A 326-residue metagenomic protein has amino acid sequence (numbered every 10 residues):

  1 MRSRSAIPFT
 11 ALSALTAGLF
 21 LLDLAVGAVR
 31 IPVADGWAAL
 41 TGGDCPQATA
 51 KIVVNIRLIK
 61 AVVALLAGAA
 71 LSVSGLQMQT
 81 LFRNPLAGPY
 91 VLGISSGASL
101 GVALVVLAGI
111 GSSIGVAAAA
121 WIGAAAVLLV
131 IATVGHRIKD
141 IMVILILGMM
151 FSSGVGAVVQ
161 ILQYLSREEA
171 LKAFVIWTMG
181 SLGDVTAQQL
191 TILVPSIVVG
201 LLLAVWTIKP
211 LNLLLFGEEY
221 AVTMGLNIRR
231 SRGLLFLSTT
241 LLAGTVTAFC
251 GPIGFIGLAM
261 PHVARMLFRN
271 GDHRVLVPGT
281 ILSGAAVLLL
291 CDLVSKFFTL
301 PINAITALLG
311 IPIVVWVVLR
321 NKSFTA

Functional and structural regions predicted by a protein language model:
M1-A326: Alpha-helical transmembrane segments in inner-membrane proteins
